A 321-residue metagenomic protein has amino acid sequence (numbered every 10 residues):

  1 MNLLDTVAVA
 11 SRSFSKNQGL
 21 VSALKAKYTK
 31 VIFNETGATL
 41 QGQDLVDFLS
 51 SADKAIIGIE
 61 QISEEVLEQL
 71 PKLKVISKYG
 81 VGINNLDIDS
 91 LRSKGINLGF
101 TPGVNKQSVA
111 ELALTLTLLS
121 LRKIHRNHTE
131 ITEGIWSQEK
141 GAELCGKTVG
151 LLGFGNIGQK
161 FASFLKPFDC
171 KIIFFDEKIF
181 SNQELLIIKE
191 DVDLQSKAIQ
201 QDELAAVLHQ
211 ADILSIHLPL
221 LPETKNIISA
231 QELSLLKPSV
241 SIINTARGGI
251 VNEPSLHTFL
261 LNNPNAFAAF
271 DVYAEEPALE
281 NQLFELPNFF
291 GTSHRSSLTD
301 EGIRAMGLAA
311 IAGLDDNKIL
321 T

Functional and structural regions predicted by a protein language model:
M1-A52, I173, N182-K189: N-terminal glycine-/charge-rich "phosphate-binding" loop or analogous flexible N-terminal tail
N2-T6, K16, L20, R92 (+3 more regions): C-terminal helix-to-coil terminal segments
L4, L73, C145-T148, S239: Phosphate-coordination loops involved in phosphoryl transfer and adenosine-cofactor binding
S11, I57-I59, G80, I216-L218 (+2 more regions): Glycine-rich, N-terminal phosphate-binding loop of Rossmann-like dinucleotide-binding domains
N34, D53-H128: Phosphate/diphosphate ligand-binding glycine-rich loop within oxidoreductases
E64-L67, K178-Q282: Rossmann-like adenosine-cofactor binding region
P102-T148, L152, K160-S163, N182: Phosphate-binding beta-alpha-beta segment of Rossmann-like dinucleotide-binding domains, i.e., the NAD(P)
I157: Hydrophobic/small residue at the entry helix of a nucleotide-binding pocket
